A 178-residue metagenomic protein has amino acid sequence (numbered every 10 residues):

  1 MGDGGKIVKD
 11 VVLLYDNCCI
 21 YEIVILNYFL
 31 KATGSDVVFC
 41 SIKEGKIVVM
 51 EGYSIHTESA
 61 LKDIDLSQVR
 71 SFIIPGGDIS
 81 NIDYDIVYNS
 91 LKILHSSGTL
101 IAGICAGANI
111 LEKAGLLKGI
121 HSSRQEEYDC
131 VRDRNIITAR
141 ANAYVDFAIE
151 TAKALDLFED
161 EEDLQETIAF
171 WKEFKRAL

Functional and structural regions predicted by a protein language model:
M1-I7: Short, Lys/Arg-enriched N-terminal segments with co-localized hydrophobic residues within the first ~10-30 amino acids
K9-C18, V24, Y28-G45, Y53-L178: Active-site-adjacent pocket-lining segments in enzyme domains
V49: Acidic surface patches and DE-rich sequence motifs
